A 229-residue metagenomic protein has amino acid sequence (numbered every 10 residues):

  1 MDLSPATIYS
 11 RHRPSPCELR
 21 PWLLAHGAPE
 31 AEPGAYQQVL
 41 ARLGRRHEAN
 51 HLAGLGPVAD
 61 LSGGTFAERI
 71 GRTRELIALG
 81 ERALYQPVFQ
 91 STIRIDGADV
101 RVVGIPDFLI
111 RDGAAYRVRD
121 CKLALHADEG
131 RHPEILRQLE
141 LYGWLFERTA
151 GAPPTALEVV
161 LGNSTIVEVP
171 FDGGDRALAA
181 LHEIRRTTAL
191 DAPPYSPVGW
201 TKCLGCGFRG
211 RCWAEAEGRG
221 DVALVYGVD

Functional and structural regions predicted by a protein language model:
M1-A115: Metal-dependent nuclease catalytic cores that hydrolyze phosphodiester bonds in DNA/RNA, characterized by
M1-P5, R186-P197: Short, intrinsically disordered, charge-biased short linear motifs at domain edges
S10-L23, A192-D221: Cysteine-cluster motifs in flexible loop/terminal segments that predominantly coordinate metals
C17, F108, Y142, C206 (+1 more regions): A residue-level signal for conserved active-site and pocket-lining positions in enzyme catalytic cores
L79-H182: Mg2+/Mn2+-dependent nuclease catalytic core
V222-D229: Helix-hairpin-helix
